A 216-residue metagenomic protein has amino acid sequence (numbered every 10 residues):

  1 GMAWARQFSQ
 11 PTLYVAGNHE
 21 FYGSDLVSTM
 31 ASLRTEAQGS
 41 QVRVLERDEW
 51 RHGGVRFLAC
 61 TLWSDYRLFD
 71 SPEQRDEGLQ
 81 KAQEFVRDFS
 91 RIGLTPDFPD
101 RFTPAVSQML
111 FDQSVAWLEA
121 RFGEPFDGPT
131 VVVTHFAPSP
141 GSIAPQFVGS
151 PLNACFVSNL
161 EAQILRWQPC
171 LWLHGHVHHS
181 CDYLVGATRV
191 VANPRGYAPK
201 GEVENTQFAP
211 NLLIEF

Functional and structural regions predicted by a protein language model:
G1-S9, N18-G39, H52, L68-D70 (+3 more regions): Metal-dependent catalytic neighborhoods of phosphoester/phosphodiester hydrolases
L13-N18, R43-R47, V131-T134, I164 (+2 more regions): Active-site neighborhood of phospho(di)ester-bond hydrolases with catalytic His/Asp-centered motifs
E20, W50-R51, L62-D65, F136-P140 (+2 more regions): Short, solvent-exposed loop/turn segments at secondary-structure junctions
D25-T29, V106-W117, L152-F156: Soluble or luminal CAZymes and related metallo-dependent hydrolases
T35-G53, F57-A59: Metallo-beta-lactamase
A37-V42, W117-P129, A162-C170: A structural motif corresponding to the C-terminal end of an alpha-helix and its immediate exit/capping segment
R51, A144, S150-C170, H178-F216: Binuclear metal-dependent phosphoesterase catalytic core
L58-V131, F136-F147: Active-site-proximal loop/helix segment associated with metal-binding centers of metalloenzymes
